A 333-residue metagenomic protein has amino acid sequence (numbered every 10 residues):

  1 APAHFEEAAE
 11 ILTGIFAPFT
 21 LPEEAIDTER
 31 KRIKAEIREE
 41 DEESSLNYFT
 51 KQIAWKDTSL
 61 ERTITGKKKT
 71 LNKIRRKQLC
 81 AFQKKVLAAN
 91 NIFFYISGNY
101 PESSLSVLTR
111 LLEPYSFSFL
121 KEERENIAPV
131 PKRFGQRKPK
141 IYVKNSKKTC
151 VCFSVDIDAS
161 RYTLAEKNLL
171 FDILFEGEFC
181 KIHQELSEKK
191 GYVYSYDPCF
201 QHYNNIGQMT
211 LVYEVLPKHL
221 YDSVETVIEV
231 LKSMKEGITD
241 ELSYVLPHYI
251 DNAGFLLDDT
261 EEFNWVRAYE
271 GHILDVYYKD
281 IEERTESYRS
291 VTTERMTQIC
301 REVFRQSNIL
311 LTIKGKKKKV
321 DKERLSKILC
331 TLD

Functional and structural regions predicted by a protein language model:
A1-E123, I157, K189-D333: Charge-rich, well-structured scaffold segments of protease-associated domains
N91, L120-K181: His/Glu-based metal-binding/catalytic segments typifying zinc-dependent metallopeptidases
K181-I182, R295: Short Gly/charged-rich anion-binding patches and loops
